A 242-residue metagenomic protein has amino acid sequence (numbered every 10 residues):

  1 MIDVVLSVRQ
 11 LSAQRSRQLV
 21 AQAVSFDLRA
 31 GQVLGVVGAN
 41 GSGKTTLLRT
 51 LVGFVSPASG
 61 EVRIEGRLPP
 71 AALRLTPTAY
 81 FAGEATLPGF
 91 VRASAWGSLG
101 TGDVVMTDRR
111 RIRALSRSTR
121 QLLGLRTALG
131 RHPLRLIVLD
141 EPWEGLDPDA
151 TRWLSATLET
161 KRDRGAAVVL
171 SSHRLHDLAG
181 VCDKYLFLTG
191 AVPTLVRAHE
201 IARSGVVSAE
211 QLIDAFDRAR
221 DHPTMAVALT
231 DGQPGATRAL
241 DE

Functional and structural regions predicted by a protein language model:
L6, A21-A23: Conserved structural motif at the start of ABC-family nucleotide-binding domains
V37-A39: The feature captures the beta-strand-to-loop junction immediately N-terminal to the Walker
V52: Helix-to-loop junction immediately C-terminal to a conserved catalytic motif
G60-P70: Conserved ABC transporter NBD signature motif
I137-E141: Catalytic Walker B motif of ABC-type/P-loop ATPase nucleotide-binding domains
P148-D149: Helix N-cap at the start of a conserved alpha-helix in ABC-type nucleotide-binding domains
S171-H173: H-loop/switch region of ABC-family ATPase nucleotide-binding domains
V192-R218: Conserved beta-strand-loop-alpha-helix hinge in the C-terminal portion of ABC ATPase nucleotide-binding domains
